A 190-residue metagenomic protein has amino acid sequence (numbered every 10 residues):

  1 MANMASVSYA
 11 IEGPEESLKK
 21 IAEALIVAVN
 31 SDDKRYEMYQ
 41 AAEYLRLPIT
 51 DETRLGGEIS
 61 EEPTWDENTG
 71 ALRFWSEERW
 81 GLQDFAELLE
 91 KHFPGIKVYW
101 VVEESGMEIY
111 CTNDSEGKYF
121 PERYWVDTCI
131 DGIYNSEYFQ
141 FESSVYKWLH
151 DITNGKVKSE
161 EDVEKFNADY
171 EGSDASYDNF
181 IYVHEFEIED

Functional and structural regions predicted by a protein language model:
M1-D33, E185-D190: Short, extreme N-terminal segment that most often corresponds to the first beta-strand
M1-M4, M38, M107: Detector for methionine-enriched segments
I21-A22, S31-D51: Short amphipathic alpha-helix segments
I26-R35, H92-V98: A common structural junction motif
Y44-D190: Charged interaction segments
